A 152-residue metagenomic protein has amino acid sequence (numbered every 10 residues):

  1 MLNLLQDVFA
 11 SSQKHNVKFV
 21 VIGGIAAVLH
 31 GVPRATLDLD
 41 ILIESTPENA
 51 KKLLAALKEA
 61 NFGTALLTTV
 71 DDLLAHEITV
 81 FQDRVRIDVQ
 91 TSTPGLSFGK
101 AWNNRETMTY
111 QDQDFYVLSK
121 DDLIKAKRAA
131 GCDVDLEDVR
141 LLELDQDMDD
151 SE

Functional and structural regions predicted by a protein language model:
M1-E152: Compositionally biased terminal segments of proteins
